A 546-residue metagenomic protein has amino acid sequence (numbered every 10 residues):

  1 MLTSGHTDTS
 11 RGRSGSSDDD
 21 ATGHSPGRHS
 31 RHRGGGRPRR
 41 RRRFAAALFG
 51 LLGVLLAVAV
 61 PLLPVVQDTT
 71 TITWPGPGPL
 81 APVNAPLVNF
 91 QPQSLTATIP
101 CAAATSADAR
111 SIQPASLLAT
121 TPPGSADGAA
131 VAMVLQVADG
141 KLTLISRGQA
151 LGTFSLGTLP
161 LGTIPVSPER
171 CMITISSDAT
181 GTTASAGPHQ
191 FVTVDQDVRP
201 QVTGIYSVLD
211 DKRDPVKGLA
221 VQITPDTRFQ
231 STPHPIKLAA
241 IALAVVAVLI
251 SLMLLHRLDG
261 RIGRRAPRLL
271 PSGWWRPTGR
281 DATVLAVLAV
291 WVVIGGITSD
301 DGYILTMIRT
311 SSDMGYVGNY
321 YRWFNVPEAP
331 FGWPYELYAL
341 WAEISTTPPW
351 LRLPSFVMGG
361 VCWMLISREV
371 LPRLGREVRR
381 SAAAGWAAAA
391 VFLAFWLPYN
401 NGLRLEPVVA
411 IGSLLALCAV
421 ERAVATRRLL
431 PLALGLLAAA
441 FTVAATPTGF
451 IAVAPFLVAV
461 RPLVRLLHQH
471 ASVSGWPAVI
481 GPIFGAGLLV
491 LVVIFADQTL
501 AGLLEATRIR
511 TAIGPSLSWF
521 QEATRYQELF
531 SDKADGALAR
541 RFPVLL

Functional and structural regions predicted by a protein language model:
T3-R11, D18-V65, T227-W291: Start-transfer (signal-anchor) and selected internal transmembrane alpha helices of multi-pass inner/ER membrane
A45-T121, S125-M133, V137-G140, G273-D301 (+1 more regions): Transmembrane signal-anchor helices characteristic of membrane glycosylation enzymes that use polyprenol
P79, V83-L95, P100-S231: Extended repeat-based interaction scaffolds and adjacent low-complexity, acidic/S/T/P-biased segments that form broad
G218-Q230, G332-S345, R508-A539: Juxtamembrane membrane-water interface segments that cap and precede transmembrane helices
V287-R380, A394-L403, A410, D532: Active-site lumenal/periplasmic loops and adjacent helix-entry segments of GT-C-fold, multi-pass membrane
M364-L365, R379-R461: Membrane-embedded helix bundles of polyisoprenyl
R422-A423, I451-G485: Perimembrane helix-loop-helix junctions
W476-T524: Membrane-lumen/periplasm interface segments of specific transmembrane helices in polyprenyl phosphate-linked
